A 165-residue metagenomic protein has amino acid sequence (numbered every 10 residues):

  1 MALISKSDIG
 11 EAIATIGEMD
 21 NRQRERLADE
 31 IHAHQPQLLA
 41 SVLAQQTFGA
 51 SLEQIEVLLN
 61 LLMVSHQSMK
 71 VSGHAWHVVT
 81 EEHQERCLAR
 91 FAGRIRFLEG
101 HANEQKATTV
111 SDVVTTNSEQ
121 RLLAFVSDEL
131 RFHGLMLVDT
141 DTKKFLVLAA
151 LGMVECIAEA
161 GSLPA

Functional and structural regions predicted by a protein language model:
M1-L3, E11-A165: Long compositionally biased, domain-poor regions of proteins
